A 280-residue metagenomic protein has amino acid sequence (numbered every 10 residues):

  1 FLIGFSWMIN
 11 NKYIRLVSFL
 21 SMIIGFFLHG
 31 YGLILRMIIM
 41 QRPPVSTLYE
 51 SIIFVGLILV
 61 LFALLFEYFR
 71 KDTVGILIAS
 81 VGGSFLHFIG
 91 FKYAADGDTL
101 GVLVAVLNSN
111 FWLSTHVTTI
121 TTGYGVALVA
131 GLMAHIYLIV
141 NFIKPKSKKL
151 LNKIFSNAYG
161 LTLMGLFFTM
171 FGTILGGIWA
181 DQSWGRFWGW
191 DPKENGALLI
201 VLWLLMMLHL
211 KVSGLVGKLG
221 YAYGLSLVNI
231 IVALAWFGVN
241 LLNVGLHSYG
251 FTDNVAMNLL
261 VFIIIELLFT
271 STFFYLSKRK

Functional and structural regions predicted by a protein language model:
F1-N11, R15-R42, S46-G101, T115-I143 (+4 more regions): Hydrophobic cores of alpha-helical transmembrane segments in multi-pass integral membrane proteins
S109, P145-K148: Membrane interface segments of multi-pass transport proteins and intramembrane proteases
F111-L113: Juxtamembrane membrane-interface segments at transmembrane-helix boundaries in membrane proteins
